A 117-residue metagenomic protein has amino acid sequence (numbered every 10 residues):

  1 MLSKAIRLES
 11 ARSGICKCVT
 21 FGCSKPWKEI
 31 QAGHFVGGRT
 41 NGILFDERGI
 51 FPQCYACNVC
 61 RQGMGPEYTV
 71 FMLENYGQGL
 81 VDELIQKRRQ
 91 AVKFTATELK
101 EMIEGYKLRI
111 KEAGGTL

Functional and structural regions predicted by a protein language model:
M1-K17, V92-A96: Short, charged surface segments at domain edges that flank catalytic/cofactor-binding sites
A11, C23, V59, G77 (+1 more regions): Residue-level marker of positions within ordered structural domains that often coincide with functionally constrained
G14, G65, G114-L117: Long, hydrophobic, amphipathic alpha-helical segments used as structural scaffolds
K17-F51, R61: Histidine-centered nuclease catalytic patch
R39-G49, V59-T97: Polybasic, low-complexity binding patches
C54-C57: Zinc-coordinating Cys/His ligand positions in small cysteine/histidine-rich zinc-finger domains
K87-L117: Charged phosphate-binding loop/patch that engages nucleotide di/tri-phosphates or the phosphate backbone of nucleic
